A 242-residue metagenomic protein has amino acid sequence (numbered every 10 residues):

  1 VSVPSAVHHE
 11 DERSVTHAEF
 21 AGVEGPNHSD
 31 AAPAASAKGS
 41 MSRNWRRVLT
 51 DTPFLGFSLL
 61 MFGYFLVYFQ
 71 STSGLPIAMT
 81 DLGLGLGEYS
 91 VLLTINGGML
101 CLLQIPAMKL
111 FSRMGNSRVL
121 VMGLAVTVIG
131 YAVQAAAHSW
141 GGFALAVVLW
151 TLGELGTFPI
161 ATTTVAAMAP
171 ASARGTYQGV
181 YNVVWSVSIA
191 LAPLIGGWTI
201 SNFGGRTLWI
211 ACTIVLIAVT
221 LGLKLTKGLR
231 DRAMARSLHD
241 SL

Functional and structural regions predicted by a protein language model:
S5-S58, D240-L242: Juxtamembrane intracellular "pre-TM" segments in multi-pass secondary transporters
L49-Q70, V148, L152: Pair of pore-lining "gating" transmembrane helices in MFS-fold secondary transporters
S73-E88, L92: Short amphipathic helix-loop junctions that connect adjacent transmembrane helices in Major Facilitator Superfamily/SLC
M79-T80, L110-F111, W198-G204: Interfacial helix-cap and linker-helix signal at transmembrane-aqueous boundaries of multi-pass secondary transporters
L102-N116, I200: Helix-to-loop junctions at the C-terminal end of transmembrane segments in multipass secondary transporters
R118-V133, T213: Structural signature of the two symmetry-related core transmembrane helices
G156-A169: Intracellular juxtamembrane helix-capping segments at the cytosolic ends of symmetry-related transmembrane helices
W198-L216: A membrane-interface helix-boundary motif in multi-pass transporters
